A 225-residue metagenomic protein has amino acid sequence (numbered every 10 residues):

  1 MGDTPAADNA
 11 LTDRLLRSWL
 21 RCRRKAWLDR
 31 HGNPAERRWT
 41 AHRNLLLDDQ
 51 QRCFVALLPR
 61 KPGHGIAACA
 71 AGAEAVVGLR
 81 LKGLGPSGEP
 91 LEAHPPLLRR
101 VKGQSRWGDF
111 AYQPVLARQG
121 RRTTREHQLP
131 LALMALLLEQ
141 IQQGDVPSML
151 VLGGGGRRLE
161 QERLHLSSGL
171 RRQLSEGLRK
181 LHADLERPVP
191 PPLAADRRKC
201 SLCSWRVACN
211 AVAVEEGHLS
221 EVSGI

Functional and structural regions predicted by a protein language model:
M1-A6, A111-A117, K180-E186: Short amphipathic alpha-helical segments and their helix-coil junctions
M1-W107, R125: Metal-dependent nuclease catalytic cores that hydrolyze phosphodiester bonds in DNA/RNA, characterized by
L46-D48, L133-L136, V222: Short, low-complexity, polar/charged sequence segments that are solvent-exposed and flexible
E74, P96, Y112, V146-L150: Beta-sheet entry/capping signal
G78, H94-R100, G108-R121, P130 (+1 more regions): Active-site ExK catalytic segment of metal-dependent nucleases
P90-E92, D109-Y112, R158-Q161: Short, mixed charged/polar active-site loops that provide acid/base catalysis or chelate metal/phosphate cofactors
R118-H127, L137-G217: Metal-dependent nuclease catalytic regions and adjoining charged, substrate-binding loops involved in nucleic-acid end
H218-I225: Helix-hairpin-helix
